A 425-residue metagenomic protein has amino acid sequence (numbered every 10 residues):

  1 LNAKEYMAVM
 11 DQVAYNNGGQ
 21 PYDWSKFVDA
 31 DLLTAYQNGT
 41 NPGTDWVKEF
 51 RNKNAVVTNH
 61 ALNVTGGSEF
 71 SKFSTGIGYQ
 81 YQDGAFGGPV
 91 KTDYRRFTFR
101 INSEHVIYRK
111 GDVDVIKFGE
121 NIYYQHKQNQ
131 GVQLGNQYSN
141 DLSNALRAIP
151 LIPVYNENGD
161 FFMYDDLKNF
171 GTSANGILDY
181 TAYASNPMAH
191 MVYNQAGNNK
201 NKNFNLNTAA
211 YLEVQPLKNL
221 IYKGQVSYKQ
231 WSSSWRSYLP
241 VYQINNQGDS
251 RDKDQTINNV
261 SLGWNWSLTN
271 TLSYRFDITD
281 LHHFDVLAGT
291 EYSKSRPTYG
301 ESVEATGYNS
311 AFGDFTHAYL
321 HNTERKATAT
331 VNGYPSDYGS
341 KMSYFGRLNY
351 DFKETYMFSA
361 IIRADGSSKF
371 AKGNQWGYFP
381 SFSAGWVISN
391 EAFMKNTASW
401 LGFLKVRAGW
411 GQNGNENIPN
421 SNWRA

Functional and structural regions predicted by a protein language model:
L1, T34-N63, I77-P89: Short strand-turn segments of transmembrane beta-barrel domains in outer membranes, especially the first one or two
L1-G43, G87-Y94, T98, N102-N205 (+2 more regions): Surface-exposed loop/interface segments of Gram-negative outer-membrane beta-barrel transport/assembly proteins
A61, K72-G76, D112-G119, Y211 (+8 more regions): Membrane-spanning beta-strand positions in outer-membrane beta-barrel proteins
L62-S68, I101-H105, T208-V214, N270-Y274 (+4 more regions): Residues on the lipid-exposed face of transmembrane beta-strands in outer-membrane beta-barrel proteins
E69-F70, G78-Q82, K353-T355: Short connector loops/turns at beta-strand edges and beta->alpha or beta->beta junctions
Y79-Y81, F358-S367: Transmembrane beta-strand segments that form the barrel wall of outer-membrane beta-barrel proteins
S368-G373: Solvent-exposed loop/turn segments connecting transmembrane beta-strands in outer-membrane beta-barrel proteins
Y378: Phosphate/anion-contacting hairpin/loop surfaces
